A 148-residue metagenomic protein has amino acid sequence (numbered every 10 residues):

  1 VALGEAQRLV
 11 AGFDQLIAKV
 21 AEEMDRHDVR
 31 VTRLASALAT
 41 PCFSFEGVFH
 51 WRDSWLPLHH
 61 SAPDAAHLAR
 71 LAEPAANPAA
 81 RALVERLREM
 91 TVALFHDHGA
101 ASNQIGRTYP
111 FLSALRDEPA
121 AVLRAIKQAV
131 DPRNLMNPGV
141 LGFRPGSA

Functional and structural regions predicted by a protein language model:
V1-A148: Conserved glycine-rich FAD pyrophosphate-binding loop
